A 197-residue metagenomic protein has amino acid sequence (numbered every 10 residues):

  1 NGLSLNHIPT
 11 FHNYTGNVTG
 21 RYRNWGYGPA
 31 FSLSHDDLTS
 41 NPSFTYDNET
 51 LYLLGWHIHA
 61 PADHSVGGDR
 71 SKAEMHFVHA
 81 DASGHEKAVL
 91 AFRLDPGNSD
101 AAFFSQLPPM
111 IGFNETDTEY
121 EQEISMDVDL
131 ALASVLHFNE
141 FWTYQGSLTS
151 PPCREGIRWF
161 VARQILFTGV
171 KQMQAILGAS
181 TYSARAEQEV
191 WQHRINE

Functional and structural regions predicted by a protein language model:
N1-E197: Alpha-carbonic anhydrase
